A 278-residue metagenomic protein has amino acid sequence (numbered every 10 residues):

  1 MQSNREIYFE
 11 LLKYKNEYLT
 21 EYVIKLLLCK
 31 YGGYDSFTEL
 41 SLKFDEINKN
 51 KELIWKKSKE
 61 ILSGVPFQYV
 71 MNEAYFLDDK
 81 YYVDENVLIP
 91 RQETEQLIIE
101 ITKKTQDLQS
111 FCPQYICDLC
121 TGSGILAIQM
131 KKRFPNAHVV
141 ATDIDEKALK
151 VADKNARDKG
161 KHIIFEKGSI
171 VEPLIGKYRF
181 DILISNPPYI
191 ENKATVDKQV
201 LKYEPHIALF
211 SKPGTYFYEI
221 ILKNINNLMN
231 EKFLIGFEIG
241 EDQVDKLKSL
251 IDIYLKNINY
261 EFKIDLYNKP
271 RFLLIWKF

Functional and structural regions predicted by a protein language model:
M1-M71: N-terminal auxiliary segments of SAM/dcSAM-dependent transferases
Y8, L97-T105, I221, I225: Generic hydrophobic alpha-helical segments
T20, Q109-C112, M229-E231: Short helix-terminating capping/connector loops at secondary-structure junctions
E21, E93-E95, E204, E238: Acidic-residue sensor for enzyme active/binding pockets
K30, Y34, K104, R133 (+2 more regions): Active-site catalytic microenvironments for nucleophilic, acid-base chemistry
N50, P90-E93, F217: An acidic site on a long C-lobe helix of protein kinase domains
K56-F134, D145-K154: SAM-dependent Rossmann-like transferase core, predominantly class I methyltransferases with a strong bias toward
N136-H138, T142-F278: S-adenosylmethionine
